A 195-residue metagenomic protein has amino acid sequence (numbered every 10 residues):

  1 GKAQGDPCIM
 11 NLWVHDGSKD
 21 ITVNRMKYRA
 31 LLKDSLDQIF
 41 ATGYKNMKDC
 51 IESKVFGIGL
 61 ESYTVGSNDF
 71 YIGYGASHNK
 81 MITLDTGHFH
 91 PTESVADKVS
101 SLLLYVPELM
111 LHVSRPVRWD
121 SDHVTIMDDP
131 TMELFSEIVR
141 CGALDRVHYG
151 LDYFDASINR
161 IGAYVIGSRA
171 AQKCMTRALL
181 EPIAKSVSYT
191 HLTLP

Functional and structural regions predicted by a protein language model:
G1-S77, M81: Active-site acidic/histidine proton-transfer and metal-coordination neighborhood in alpha/beta enzyme cores
W13-G17, E52-I58, G87-F89, S114-R118 (+1 more regions): Active-site beta-loop-alpha junctions enriched in small/polar residues
S35, F70, Y164-E181, S186: Active-site pocket-lining/capping segments in soluble small-molecule metabolic enzymes
P91-V117: A short alpha/beta connector and helix-capping loop motif
T92-S101, S121-D129, N159-S168: Histidine/acidic-residue-rich catalytic or RNA/ligand-binding cores of hydrolases and nuclease-related proteins
T131-I138, A171-C174: Acidic, Ser/Thr-rich peripheral helices and adjacent loops at domain boundaries
E137-I138, A143, V147-I166: C-terminal structural cap/anchor segments
T190-P195: Conserved small/polar residues in nucleotide/adenosyl-binding loops
